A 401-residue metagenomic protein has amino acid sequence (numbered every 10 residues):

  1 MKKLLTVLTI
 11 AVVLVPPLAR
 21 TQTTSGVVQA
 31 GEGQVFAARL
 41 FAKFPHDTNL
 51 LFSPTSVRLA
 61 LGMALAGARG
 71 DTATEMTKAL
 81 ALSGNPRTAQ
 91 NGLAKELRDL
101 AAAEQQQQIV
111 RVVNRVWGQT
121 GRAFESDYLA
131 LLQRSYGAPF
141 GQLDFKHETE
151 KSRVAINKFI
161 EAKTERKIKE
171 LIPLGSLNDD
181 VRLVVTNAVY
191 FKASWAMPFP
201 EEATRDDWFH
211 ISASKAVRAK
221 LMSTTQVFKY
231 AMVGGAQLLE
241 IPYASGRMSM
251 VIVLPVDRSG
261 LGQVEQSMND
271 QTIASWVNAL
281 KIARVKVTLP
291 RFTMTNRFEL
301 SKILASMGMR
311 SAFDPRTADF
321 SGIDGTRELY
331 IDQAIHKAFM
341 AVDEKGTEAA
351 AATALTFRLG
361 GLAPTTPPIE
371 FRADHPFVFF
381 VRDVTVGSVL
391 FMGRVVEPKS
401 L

Functional and structural regions predicted by a protein language model:
K2-T149, V154, K158, V384 (+2 more regions): Detector for small/aliphatic-rich hydrophobic stretches
H46-T48, G234-A236, D270-I273, A363-P364: Short amphipathic beta-strand starts and helix->beta connectors
P86-R258, Q263, N278-P368: Non-catalytic, conformational "gating/processing" segments within enzyme and secreted inhibitor domains
E370-H375: Short loop/turn motifs at secondary-structure junctions and domain boundaries
V378-V381: Generic short beta-strand
F391-G393: A structural microfeature
